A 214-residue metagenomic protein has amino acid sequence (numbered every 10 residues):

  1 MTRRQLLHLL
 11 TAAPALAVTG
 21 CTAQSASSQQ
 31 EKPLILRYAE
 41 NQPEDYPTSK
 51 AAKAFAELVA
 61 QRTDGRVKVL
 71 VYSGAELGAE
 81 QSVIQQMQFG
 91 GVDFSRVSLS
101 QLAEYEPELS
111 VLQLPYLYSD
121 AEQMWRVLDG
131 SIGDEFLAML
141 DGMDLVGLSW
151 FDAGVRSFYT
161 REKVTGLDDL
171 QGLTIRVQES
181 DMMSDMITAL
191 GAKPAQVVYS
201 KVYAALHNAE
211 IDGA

Functional and structural regions predicted by a protein language model:
M1-I35: Short, low-complexity disordered leader/linker segments with a strong preference for bacterial N-terminal type II
Q5, L10, R66, G91 (+3 more regions): Conserved functional loop/turn residues at catalytic and ligand-binding sites
T22-E40, A60-K68, D141, K163-T174 (+1 more regions): Immediate post-signal peptide segment of exported/extracytoplasmic ligand-binding proteins
R37-A54, G74-A79: Extracytoplasmic "Venus flytrap"
D45-L70, D181, D185: Short, polar/charged alpha-helical segment
E57-A60, Q88, D93, S98-K193 (+2 more regions): Contiguous mixed-secondary-structure segments that line small-molecule binding/active-site clefts of soluble domains
V69-S73, Q196: A structural preference for short, hydrophobic beta-strand core positions in alpha/beta folds
E80-I84, V202-A205: Short, hydrophobic alpha-helical packing/hinge segments within bilobed ligand-binding/sensory domains
